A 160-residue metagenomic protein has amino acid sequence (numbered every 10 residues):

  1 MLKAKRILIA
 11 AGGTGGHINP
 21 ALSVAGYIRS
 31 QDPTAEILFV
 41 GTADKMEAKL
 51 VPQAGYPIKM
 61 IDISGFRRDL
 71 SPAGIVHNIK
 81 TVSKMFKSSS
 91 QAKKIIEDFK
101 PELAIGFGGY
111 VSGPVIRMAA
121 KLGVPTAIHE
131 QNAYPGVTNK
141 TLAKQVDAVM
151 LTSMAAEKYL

Functional and structural regions predicted by a protein language model:
A4-T14, T34-K87: Conserved nucleotide-sugar phosphate-binding/catalytic loop shared by glycosyltransferases and other
A10, P20, V40-A43, F107 (+2 more regions): Replace "coordinates the UDP/GDP/TDP-sugar" with "coordinates nucleotide-activated sugar donors
G15, G109-V111, A133: Residue-level detector of alpha-helix initiation sites
H17-R29: Short amphipathic alpha-helix
V24, S88-A92: Generic hydrophobic alpha-helical segments
R29-T34, K121-V124: Short helix-capping segments at alpha-helix termini
M46, P57, A120-L160: Active-site-proximal region of nucleotide-activated glycan assembly enzymes, centered on histidine/acidic-rich loops
Q91-A104, V111-A127, K140-Q145: Glycosyltransferases and closely related glycan-assembly transferases that use nucleotide-activated donors
